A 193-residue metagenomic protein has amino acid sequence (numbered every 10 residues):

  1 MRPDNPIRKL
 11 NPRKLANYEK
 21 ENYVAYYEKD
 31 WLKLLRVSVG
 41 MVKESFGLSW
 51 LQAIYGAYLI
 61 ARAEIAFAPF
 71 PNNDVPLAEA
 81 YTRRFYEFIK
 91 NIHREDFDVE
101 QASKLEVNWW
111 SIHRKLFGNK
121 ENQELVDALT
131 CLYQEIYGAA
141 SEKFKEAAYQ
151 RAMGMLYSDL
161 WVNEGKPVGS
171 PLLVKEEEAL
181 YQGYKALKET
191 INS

Functional and structural regions predicted by a protein language model:
P3-P12, V39-G47: Solenoid-like repeat scaffolds
P6-I7, S45-Q52, N91-E95: Flexible helix-coil transition and linker loops at the boundaries of alpha-helical arrays
N11-E19: Generic helix N-cap/helix-start motif at coil->alpha-helix transitions
Y23-Y27, F67-F70: Hydrophobic/aromatic side-chain positions at a characteristic register within alpha-helices of tetratricopeptide repeats
L34-V39, F70-I89, K120-G138, K166-Q182: Alpha-helical repeat scaffolds
R36-I65: Short, charge-rich amphipathic alpha-helical segments embedded in non-transmembrane helical bundles/solenoids
L59-L77, N108-K120: Alpha-helical linker/edge segments of TPR/alpha-solenoid repeat scaffolds and analogous pre-/post-domain helices
T82-V162: Extended amphipathic alpha-helical interaction segments
